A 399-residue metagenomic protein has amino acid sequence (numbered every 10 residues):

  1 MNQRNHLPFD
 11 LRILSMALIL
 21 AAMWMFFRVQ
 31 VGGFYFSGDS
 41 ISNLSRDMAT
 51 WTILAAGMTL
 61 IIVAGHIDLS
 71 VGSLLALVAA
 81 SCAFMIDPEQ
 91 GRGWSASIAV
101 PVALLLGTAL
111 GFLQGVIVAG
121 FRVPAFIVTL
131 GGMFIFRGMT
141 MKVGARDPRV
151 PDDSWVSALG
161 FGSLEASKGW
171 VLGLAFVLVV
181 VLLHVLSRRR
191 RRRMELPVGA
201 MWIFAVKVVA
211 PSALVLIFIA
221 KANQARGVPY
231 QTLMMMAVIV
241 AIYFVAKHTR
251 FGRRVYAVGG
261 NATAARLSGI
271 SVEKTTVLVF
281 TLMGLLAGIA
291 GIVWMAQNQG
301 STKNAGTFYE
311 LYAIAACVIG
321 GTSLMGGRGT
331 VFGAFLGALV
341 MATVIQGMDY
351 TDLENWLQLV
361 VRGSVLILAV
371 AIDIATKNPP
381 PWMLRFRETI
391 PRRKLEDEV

Functional and structural regions predicted by a protein language model:
M1-M25, D147-P148, V179-V209, I217 (+2 more regions): Cytosolic-side transmembrane-helix boundaries in multi-pass membrane proteins
M23-Q30, F34-E89, Q114-F126, M141 (+4 more regions): Single transmembrane alpha-helix segments in multi-pass membrane proteins
G32-N43, T140-R146, F218-T232, Y243-H248 (+2 more regions): Inter-helical junctions in multi-pass inner-membrane proteins, predominant in energy-converting antiporter-like
H66, F280-G291, Q297-G363: Transmembrane alpha-helical segments in multi-pass inner-membrane proteins
Q90-M133, H184, L336-G337, M341: Alpha-helical transmembrane segments within multi-pass membrane transporters and channels
A125, S154, A166-F176, G227-M234 (+3 more regions): Loop-to-transmembrane alpha-helix initiation sites
F136-A246, T302-K303, W382-V399: Transmembrane helix-bundle core of multi-pass membrane transporters and related energy-transducing complexes
S187-M201, A241-F280: Membrane-helix/interface signature in polytopic inner-membrane proteins
